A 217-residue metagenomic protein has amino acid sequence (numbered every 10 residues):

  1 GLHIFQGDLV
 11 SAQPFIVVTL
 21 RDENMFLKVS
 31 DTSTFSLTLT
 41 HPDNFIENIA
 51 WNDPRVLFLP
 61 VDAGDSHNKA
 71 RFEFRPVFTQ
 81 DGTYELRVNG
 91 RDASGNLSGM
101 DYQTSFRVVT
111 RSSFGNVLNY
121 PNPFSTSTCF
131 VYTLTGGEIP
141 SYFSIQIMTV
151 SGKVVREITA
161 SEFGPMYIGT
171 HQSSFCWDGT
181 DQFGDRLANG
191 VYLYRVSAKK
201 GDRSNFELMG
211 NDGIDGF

Functional and structural regions predicted by a protein language model:
G1-Q6, A12-R21, F26-D31, D43 (+3 more regions): Short loop/turn motifs at secondary-structure boundaries
V17-T19, T38, R87: Structured core elements
S36-F78: Acidic, low-complexity Ser/Thr/Gly/Pro-rich repeat segments typical of extracellular/periplasmic and surface-exposed
P76-T83, D185-A188: Surface-exposed, short loops/turns at beta-strand junctions within beta-sandwich domains
Y84-V88, V196: Hydrophobic/tyrosine-rich beta-strand signature of extracellular beta-sandwich/beta-rich modules, prominently
S94-D101: Short, exposed coil/turn segments at beta-strand boundaries within extracellular/luminal domains
